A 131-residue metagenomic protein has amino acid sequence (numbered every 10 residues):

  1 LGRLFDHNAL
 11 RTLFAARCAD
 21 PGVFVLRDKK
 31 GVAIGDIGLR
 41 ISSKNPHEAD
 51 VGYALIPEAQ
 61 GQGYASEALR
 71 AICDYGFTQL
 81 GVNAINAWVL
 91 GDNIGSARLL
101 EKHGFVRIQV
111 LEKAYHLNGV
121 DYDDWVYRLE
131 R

Functional and structural regions predicted by a protein language model:
L1-E58, Y75, Q79, A114-R131: GNAT-family acyltransferases
A33, Q60, G95, R107: Hydrophobic/aromatic residue at the end of a short beta strand that borders the catalytic acidic motif
N45, G91-N93: A short coil/beta-turn micro-motif at the C-terminal edge of the histidine kinase catalytic ATP-binding domain
D50, A84-N86: Short, solvent-exposed beta-strand edge segments and adjacent coil->beta transition regions
Y53-L55, G61-T78, I94-K102: Conserved acetyl-CoA-binding loop-helix of GNAT-fold acetyltransferases
N86-W88, V106-Y122: Conserved catalytic-core motifs of GNAT/GCN5-like acyltransferases
